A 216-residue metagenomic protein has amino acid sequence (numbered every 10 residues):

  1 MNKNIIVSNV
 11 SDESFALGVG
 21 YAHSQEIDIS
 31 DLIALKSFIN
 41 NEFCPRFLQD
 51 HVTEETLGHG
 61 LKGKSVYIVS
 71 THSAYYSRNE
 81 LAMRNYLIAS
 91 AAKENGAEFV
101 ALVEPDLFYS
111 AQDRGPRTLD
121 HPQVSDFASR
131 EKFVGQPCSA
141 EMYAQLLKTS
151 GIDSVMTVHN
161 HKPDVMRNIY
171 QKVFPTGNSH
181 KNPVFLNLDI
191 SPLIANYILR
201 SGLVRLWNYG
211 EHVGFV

Functional and structural regions predicted by a protein language model:
M1-V216: PRPP-associated nucleotide enzymes
